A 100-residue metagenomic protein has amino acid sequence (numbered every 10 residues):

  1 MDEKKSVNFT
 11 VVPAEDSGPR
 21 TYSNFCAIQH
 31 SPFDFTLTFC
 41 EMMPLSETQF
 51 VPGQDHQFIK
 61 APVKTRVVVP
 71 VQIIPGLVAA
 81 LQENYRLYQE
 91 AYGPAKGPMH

Functional and structural regions predicted by a protein language model:
M1-Q72, G76-H100: N-terminal intrinsically disordered, cationic/polar leader segments that include organellar targeting peptides
